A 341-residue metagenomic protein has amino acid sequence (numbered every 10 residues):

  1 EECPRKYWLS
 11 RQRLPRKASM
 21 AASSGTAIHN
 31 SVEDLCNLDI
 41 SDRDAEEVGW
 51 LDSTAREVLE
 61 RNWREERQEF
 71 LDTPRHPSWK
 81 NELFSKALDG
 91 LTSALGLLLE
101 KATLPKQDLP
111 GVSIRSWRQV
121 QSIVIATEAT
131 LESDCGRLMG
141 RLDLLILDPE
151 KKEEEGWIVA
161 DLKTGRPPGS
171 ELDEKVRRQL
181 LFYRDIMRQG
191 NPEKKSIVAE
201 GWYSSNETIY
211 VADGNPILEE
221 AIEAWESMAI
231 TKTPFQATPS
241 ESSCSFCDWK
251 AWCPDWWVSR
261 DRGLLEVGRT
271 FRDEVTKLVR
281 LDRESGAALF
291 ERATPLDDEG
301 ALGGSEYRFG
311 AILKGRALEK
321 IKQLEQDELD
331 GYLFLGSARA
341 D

Functional and structural regions predicted by a protein language model:
E2-S41, V48, R56: Nuclease catalytic cores
D34-I123: A non-catalytic, helix-rich entry segment at domain boundaries
W117-I222: Mg2+/Mn2+-dependent nuclease catalytic core
P216-K250: Polybasic (Lys/Arg-rich)
A251-D273, K320-L324: Short boundary/loop segments of OB/S1/cold-shock single-stranded nucleic-acid-binding domains
G263-D297: Structural detector for short beta-strands of small beta-barrel domains
E274-K277, G315-D341: Flexible glycine-rich surface loops and low-complexity tracts that mediate binding to linear polymers
P295-D327: Beta-strand/loop nucleic-acid-binding surfaces
